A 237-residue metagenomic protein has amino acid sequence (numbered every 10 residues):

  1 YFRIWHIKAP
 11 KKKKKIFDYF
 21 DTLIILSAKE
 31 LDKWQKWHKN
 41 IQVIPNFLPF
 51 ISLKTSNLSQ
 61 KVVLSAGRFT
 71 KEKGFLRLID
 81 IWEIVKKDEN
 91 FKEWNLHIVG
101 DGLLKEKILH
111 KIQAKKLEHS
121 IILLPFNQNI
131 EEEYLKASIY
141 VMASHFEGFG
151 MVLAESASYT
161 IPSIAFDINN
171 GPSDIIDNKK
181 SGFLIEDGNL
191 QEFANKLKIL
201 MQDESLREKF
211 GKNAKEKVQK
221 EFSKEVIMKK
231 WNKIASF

Functional and structural regions predicted by a protein language model:
K29, F47: Carbohydrate-associated surface elements
K61, R68-K87, L103-L109, M151 (+1 more regions): A conserved mid-protein helix/loop that constitutes part of the nucleotide-sugar donor-binding site
L109-P125: Nucleotide-activated donor-binding/catalytic signature segment of Leloir-type glycosyltransferases, i.e., the conserved
F126, H145: Aromatic "clamp/platform" in nucleotide-sugar-dependent glycosyltransferases that forms part of the donor/acceptor
E155, I168-K179, F183-L184: Short acidic/histidine- and often glycine-rich active-site loop of Leloir-type glycosyltransferases that engages
P162-F166: Short hydrophobic beta-strand element within catalytic cores of glycosyltransferases and related nucleotide-activated
D177-K179, F183-Q191, K198-S205: Conserved acidic donor-binding segment of nucleotide-sugar-dependent glycosyltransferases
E192, I199, L206-E221, I227-K233: A short, well-ordered alpha-helix in the C-terminal region of glycosyltransferases
